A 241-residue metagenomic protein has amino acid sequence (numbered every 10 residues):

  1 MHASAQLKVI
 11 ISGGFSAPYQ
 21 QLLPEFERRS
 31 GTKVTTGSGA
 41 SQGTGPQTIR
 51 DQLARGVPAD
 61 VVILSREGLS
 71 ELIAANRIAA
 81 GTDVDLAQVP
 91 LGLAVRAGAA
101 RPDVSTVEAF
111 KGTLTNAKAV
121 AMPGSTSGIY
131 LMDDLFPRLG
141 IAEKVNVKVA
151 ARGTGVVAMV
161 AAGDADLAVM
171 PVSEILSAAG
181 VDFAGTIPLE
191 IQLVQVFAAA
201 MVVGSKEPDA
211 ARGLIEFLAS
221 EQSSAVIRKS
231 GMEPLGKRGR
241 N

Functional and structural regions predicted by a protein language model:
M1-Q47, A54-P58, R66-E67, E71-A75 (+2 more regions): Exported/periplasmic ABC-transporter solute-binding proteins
I63: Phosphate-/polyanion-interacting regions in eukaryotic proteins
